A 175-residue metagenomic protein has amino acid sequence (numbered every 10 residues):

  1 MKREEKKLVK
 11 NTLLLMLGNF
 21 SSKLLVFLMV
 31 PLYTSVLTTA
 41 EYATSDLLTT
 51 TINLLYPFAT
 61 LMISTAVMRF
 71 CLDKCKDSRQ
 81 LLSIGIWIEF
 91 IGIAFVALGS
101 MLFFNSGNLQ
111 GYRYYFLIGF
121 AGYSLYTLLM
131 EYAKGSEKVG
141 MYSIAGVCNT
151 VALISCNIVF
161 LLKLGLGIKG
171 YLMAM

Functional and structural regions predicted by a protein language model:
M1-L25, K76: N-terminal membrane topogenesis motif
K2-K6, T34-E41, L55-F90, K134-G140: Transmembrane-helix boundary and interhelical linker motifs in polytopic inner-membrane proteins
L15, Y42-A43, L81, V139-A145 (+1 more regions): Alpha-helical transmembrane segments and their helix-entry boundary regions
N19, K23, T50-N53, E89 (+4 more regions): Residue-level recognition of pore/gate-forming positions within transmembrane alpha-helices of multi-pass
N19, L24-M29, D46-C71: Small-residue-rich midsections of specific transmembrane alpha-helices
V30-L54, I168-Y171: Interfacial/gating helices of multi-pass transporter permease domains
L54, F58, F90, A94 (+3 more regions): Alpha-helical transmembrane segments of multi-pass membrane proteins
Y114, I144-M175: Hydrophobic alpha-helical transmembrane segments
